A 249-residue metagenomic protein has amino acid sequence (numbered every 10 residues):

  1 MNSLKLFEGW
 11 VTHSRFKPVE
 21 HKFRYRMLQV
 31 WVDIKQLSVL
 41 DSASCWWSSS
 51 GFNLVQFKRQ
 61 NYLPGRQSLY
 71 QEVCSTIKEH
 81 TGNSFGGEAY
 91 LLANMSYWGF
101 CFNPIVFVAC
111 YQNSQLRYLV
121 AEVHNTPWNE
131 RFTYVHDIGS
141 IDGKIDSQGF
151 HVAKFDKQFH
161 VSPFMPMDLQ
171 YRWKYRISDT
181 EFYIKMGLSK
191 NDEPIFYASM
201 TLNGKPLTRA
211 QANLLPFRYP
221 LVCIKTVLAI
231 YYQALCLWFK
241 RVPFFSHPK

Functional and structural regions predicted by a protein language model:
M1-K249: Mature, function-bearing regions of proteins
